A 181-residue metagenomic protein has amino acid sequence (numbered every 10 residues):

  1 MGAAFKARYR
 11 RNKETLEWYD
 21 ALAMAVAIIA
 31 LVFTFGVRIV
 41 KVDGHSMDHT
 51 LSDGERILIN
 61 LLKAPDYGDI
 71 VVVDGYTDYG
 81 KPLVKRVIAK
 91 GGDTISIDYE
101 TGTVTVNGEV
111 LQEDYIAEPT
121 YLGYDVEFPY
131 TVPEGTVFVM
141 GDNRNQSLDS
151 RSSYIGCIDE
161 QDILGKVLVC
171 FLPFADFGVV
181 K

Functional and structural regions predicted by a protein language model:
M1-P82, I158-K181: Protein maturation boundaries and topogenic segments
T50, K63-A64, I88, T131 (+2 more regions): Residue-level "contact hotspot" at macromolecular interaction interfaces
I59, V73, I97, V139-M140 (+1 more regions): A generic structural signal for residues embedded in beta-strands
K85-S96: RNA pseudouridine synthases
T105-G108: Short strand-turn-strand beta-turns centered on an Asx-Gly dipeptide
V126, Y130-K181: Beta-strand-rich cores of mature extracytoplasmic or soluble domains
